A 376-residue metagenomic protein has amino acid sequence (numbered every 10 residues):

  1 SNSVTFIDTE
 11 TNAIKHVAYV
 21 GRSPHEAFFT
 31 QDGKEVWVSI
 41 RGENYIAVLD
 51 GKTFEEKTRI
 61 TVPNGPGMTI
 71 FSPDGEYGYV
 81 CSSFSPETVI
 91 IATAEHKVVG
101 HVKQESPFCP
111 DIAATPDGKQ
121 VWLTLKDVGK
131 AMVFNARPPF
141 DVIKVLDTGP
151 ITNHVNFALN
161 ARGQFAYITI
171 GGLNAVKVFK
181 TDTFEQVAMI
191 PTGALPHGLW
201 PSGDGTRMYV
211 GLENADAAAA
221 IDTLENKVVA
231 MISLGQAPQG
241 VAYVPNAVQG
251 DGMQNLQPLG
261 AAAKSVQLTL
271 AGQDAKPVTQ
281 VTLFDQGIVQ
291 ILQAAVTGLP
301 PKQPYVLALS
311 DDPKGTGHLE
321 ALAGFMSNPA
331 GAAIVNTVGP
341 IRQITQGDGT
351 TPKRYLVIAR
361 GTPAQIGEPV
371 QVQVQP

Functional and structural regions predicted by a protein language model:
S1-P277, D285-G287, G317-A321, N328-A330 (+3 more regions): Predominantly soluble domains enriched in secretory-pathway, periplasmic, or organellar proteins
N214, P245, G298, L309-P313 (+1 more regions): A mature extracytoplasmic/lumenal domain signature
T279, I288-A294: Structural beta-strand segments of beta-rich domains
L292-V296, G331-R342: Exposed aromatic-hydrophobic patches
L299-K302, S327-A332: A short, structured loop/turn motif at beta-sheet edges
Q303-L309: Short beta-strand segments enriched for Tyr within beta-sheet-rich domains, predominantly fibronectin type III
Q343-R354: Short glycine/proline/serine/threonine-rich loop/turn segments at secondary-structure transition edges
Q365-P376: Short beta-strand elements
